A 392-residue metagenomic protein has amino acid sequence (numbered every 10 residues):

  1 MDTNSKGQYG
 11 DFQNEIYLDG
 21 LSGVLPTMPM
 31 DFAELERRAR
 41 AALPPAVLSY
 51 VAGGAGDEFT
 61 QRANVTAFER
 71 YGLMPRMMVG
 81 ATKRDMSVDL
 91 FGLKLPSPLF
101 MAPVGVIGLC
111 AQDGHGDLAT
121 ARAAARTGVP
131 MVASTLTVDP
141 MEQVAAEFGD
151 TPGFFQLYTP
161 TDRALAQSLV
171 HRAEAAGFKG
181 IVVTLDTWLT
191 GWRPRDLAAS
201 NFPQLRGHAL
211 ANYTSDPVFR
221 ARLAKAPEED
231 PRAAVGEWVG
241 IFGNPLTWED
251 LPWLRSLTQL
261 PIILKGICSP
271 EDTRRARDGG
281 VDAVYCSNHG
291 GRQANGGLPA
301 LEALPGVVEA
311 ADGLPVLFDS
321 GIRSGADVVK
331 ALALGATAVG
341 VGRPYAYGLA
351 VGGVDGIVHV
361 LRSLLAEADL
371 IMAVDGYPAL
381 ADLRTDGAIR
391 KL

Functional and structural regions predicted by a protein language model:
D2-G92, S200-L246, A381-L383, I389-L392: An N-cap/entry alpha-helix motif that binds or orients negatively charged groups
P44, G149, G352-G353: Glycine-centered helix-coil hinge/cap
N64, A300-A310, L349-D369: C-terminal helical cap(s) of enzyme catalytic domains, especially alpha/beta-barrels
L95-D139: Glycine-rich active-site/cofactor-binding loop and its immediate structural neighborhood
L99-I107, T151-Y158, R232-E237: Short, basic, glycine/proline-bearing loop/turn elements
A121-R122, R126, E147, T161-F318 (+1 more regions): Alpha/beta enzyme core
R126-A166: A gly/proline- and charged-residue-enriched helix-loop-helix capping module
A366-L392: Charged C-terminal helix
